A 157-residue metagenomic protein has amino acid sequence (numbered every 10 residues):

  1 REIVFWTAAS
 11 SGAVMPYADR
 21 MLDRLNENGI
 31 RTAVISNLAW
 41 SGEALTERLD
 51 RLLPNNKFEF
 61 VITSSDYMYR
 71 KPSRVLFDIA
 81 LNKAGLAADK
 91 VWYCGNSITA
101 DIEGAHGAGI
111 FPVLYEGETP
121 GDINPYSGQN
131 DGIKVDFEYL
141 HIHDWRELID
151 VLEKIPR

Functional and structural regions predicted by a protein language model:
R1-A8, S41-L45: Hydrophobic alpha-helical core bundles mediating ligand binding, dimerization, or RNAP-core interactions
I3-A33: Short, acidic loop-to-helix structural element flanking the phosphoryl-transfer center in phosphate-processing enzymes
D19, D23-N26, A33-R157: Asp-based, Mg2+/Mn2+-dependent phosphohydrolase catalytic module
